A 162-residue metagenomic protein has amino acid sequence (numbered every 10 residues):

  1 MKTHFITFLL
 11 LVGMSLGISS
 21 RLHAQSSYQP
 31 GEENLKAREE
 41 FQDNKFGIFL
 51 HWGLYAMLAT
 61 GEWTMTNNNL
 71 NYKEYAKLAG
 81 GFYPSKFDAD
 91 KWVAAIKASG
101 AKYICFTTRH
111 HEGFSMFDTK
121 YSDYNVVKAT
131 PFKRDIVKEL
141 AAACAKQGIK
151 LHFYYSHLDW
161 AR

Functional and structural regions predicted by a protein language model:
M1-Q25: Bacterial Sec-dependent N-terminal signal peptides
A24-R162: Mature catalytic domains of secreted/periplasmic carbohydrate-active enzymes
